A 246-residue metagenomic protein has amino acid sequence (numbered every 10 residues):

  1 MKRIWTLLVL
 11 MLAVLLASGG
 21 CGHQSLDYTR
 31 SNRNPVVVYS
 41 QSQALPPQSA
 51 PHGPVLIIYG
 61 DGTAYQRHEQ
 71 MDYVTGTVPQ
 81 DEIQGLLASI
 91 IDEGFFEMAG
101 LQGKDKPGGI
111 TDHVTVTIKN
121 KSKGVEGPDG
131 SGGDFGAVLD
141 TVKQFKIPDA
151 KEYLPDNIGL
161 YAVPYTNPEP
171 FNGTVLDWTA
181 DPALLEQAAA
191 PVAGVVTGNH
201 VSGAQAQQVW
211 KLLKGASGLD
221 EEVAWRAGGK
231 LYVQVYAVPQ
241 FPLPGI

Functional and structural regions predicted by a protein language model:
M1-L8: Bacterial N-terminal signal peptides that target proteins for export
L16-G20: C-terminal motif of bacterial Sec signal peptides marking the signal peptidase cleavage site
C21-P46, A99-I246: Short, well-ordered, aromatic-rich surface patches in folded extracellular/luminal domains
S42, Q48, H52-P54, P79: Boundary-proximal intrinsically disordered activation/regulatory segments immediately upstream of a helical core
S49-E69, L185-A193: Short, flexible N-terminal segments of the mature chain
D61, Q80-I83, V116-S122: A short, structured loop/turn motif at beta-sheet edges
Y65-M98, K214: A short-motif feature that recognizes glycine-rich, charge-decorated loops that bind or process nucleotide phosphates
